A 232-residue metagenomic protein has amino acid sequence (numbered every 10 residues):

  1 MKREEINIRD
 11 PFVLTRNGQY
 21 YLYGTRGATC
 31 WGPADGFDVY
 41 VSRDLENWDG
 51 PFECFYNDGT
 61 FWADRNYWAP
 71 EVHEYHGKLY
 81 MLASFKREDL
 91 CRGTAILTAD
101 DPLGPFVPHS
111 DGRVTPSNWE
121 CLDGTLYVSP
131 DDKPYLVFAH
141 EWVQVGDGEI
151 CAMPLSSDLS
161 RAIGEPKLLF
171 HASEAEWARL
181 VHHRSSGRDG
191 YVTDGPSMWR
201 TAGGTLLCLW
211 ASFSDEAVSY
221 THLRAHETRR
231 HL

Functional and structural regions predicted by a protein language model:
M1-T15, T29-G32, E46-E74, P105-V128 (+1 more regions): Surface loop/turn signatures of beta-propeller and other carbohydrate-active proteins
R9-W31, F52-C54, W68-D89, T125-S129 (+3 more regions): Hydrophobic core segments of beta-strands in well-ordered, beta-rich domains
A28, D35-Y40: Short Gly/aromatic-enriched secondary-structure transition segments
G36-D38, A95, C151: A short loop-to-beta-strand structural motif that recurs across blades of beta-propeller domains
V39-D44, I96-D100: Short beta-strand segments and strand-loop junctions that repeat across beta-rich extracellular domains
L79-L82, A99, L103-G112, K133-Y135 (+1 more regions): Short secondary-structure capping/junction motifs at helix and strand boundaries
R87, R92-T94, T98: A generic tandem-repeat structural signature
T221-T228: Conserved small/polar residues in nucleotide/adenosyl-binding loops
